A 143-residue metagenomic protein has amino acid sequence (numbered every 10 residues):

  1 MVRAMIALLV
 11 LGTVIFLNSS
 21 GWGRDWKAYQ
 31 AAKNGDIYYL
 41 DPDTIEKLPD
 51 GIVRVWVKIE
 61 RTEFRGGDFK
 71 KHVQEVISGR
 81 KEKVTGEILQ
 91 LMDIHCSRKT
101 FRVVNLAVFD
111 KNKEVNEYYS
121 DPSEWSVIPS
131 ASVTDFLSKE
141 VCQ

Functional and structural regions predicted by a protein language model:
M1-V2: N-terminal secretory signal peptides that target proteins for export/translocation
A7-F16: Bacterial N-terminal signal peptides
N18-Q143: N-terminal secretory-pathway/extracellular module detecting exported/lumenal segments and adjacent signal-anchor/first
